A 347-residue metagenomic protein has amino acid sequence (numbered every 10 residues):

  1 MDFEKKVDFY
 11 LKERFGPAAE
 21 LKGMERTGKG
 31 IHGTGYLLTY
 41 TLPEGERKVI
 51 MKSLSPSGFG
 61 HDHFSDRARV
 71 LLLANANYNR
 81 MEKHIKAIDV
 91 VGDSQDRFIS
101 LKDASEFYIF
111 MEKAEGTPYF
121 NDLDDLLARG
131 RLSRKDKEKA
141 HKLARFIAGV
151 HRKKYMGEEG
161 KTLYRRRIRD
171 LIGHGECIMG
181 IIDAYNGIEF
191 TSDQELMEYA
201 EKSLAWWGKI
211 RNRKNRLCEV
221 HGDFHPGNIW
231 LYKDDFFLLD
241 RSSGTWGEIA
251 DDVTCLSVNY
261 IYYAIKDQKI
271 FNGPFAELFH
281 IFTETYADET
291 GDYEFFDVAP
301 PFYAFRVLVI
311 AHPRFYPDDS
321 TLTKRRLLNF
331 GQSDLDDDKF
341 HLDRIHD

Functional and structural regions predicted by a protein language model:
M1-E25: Juxta-kinase regulatory segment immediately upstream of eukaryotic protein kinase catalytic domains
K12-L21, M81-K86, T290-Y293: Short secondary-structure junctions
R26-T41, G45-E46, I50, V150 (+1 more regions): Active-site acidic catalytic loop and adjacent metal/ATP-binding pocket of ATP-dependent phosphoryl transfer enzymes
T34, T41, R47-L171: Conserved ATP-binding subdomain of kinase catalytic cores across diverse folds
P56-S57, Y108, E112-L132, M179-G187 (+2 more regions): A glycine-centered beta->alpha junction motif in the catalytic cores of kinase/phosphotransferase enzymes
F107, E112-A114, F146, K161-K209: Active-site catalytic-loop/activation-segment of kinase and kinase-like phosphoryl-transfer enzymes
A250-T290, A304-L322: Active-site activation/catalytic loop segments of kinase-like enzymes and analogous catalytic loops in related
G291-Y303: All-alpha amphipathic helical-bundle segments outside canonical DNA-binding/catalytic cores that form hydrophobic
